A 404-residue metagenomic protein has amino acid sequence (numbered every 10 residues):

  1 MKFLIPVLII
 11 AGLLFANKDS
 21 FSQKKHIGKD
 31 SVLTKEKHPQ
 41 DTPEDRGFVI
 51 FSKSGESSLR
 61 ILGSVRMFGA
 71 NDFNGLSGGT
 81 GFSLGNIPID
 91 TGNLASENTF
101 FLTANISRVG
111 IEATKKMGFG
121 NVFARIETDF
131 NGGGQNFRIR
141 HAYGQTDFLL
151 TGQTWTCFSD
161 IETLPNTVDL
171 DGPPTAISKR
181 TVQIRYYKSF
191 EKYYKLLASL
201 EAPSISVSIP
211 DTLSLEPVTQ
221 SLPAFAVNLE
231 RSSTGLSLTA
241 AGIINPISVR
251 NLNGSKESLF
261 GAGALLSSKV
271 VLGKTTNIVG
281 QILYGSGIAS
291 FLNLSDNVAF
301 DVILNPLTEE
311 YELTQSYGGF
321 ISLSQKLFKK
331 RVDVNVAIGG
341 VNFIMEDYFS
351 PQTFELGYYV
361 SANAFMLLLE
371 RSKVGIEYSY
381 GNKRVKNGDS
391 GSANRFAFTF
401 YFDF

Functional and structural regions predicted by a protein language model:
M1-K25: Bacterial Sec-dependent N-terminal signal peptides
K18-G75: N-terminal periplasmic/intermembrane-space "pro-region" immediately following the signal or transit peptide
I50, S96-F100, N131, D171-T175 (+5 more regions): Outer-membrane beta-barrel domain signature
S52-G81, G92-I205, A226, E230-T234 (+2 more regions): Outer membrane beta-barrel
S57, N98-S107, Q135-R140, Q145 (+6 more regions): Residues that define the transmembrane beta-barrel architecture of outer-membrane proteins
D72, K116, D129-G133, F158-D160 (+6 more regions): Sequence/structural signature of outer-membrane beta-barrel proteins
S232-Y348, T353-F354: Detector for outer-membrane/organellar transmembrane beta-barrel domains, recognizing the amphipathic beta-strand
M366, S392-F404: Outer-membrane beta-barrel "beta-signal"
